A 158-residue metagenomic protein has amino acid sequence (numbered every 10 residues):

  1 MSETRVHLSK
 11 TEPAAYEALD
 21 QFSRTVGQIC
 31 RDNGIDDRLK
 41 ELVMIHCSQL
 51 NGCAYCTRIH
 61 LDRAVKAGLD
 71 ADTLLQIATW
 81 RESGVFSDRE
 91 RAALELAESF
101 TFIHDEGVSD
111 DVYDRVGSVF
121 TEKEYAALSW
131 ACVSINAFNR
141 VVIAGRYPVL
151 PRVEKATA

Functional and structural regions predicted by a protein language model:
M1-A158: Hydrophobic alpha-helical segments
